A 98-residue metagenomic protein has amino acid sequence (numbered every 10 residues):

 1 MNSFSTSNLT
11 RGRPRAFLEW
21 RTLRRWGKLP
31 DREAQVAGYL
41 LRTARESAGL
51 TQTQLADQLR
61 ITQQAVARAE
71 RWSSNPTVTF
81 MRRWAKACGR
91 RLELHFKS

Functional and structural regions predicted by a protein language model:
M1-Y39: N-terminal flexible/basic segments that precede or flank functional cores
Q35, E46-S47, N75: Short amphipathic helical patch at the helix-1/turn junction of helix-turn-helix
Y39-A56, R83: Short basic helix-loop element that most often maps to the first helix and adjoining turn of HTH DNA-binding modules
Q54, A65, F80: Residues in the helix-turn-helix
L59-N75: Recognition helix of helix-turn-helix/homeodomain-like DNA-binding domains that insert into the DNA major groove
T79-H95: DNA major-groove recognition helix of helix-turn-helix/homeodomain DNA-binding modules
